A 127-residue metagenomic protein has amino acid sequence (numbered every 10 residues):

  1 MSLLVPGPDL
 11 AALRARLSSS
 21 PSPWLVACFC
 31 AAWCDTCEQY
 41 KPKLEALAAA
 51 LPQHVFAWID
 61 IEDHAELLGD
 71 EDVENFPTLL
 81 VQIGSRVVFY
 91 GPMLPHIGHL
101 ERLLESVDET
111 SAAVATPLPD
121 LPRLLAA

Functional and structural regions predicted by a protein language model:
M1-L4, R123-A127: N-terminal targeting signals for export/organelle localization
M1-R16: N-terminal "domain-start" segment that seeds a small globular fold
L4-P8, F29, A49-E66, V73-N75: Thiol-based oxidoreductase modules, predominantly thioredoxin-like and allied folds used for disulfide exchange
R14-A15, A65-L68: Short hydrophobic/charged patches on amphipathic alpha-helices used for structural packing and interfaces
S20-A32: Short active-site neighborhood of thiol/selenol oxidoreductases, capturing the structured segment around
A31-K41, A126: Short, thiol/selenol-centered motifs that function as redox-active sites or metal-ligating centers
E38-A50: Typically the conserved alpha-helix immediately C-terminal to a functionally engaged Cys/Sec in thioredoxin-like
N75, L80-L118: Non-catalytic, surface beta->alpha helical segment in thiol-disulfide oxidoreductase systems
